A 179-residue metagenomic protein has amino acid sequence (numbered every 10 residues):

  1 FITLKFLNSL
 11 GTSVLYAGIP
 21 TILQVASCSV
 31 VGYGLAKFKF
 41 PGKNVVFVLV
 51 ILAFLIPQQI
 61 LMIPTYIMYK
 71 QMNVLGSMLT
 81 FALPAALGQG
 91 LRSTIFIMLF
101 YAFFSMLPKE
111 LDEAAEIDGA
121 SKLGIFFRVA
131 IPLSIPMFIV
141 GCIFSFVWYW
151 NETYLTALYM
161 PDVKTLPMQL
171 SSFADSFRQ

Functional and structural regions predicted by a protein language model:
F1-Q179: A structural signal for multi-pass alpha-helical bundles of membrane permease subunits that mediate small-molecule
